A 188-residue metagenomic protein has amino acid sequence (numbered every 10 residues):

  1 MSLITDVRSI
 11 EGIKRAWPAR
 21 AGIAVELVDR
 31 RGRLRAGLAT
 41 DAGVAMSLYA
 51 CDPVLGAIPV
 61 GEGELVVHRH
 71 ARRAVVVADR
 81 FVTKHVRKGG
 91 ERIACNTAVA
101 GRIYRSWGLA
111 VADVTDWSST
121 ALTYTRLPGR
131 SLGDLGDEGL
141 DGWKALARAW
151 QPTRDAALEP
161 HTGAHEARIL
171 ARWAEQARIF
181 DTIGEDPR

Functional and structural regions predicted by a protein language model:
M1-T115, T120, Y124, R130-G133 (+1 more regions): Phosphate/pyrophosphate-binding loops and the adjoining catalytic core of nucleotide-dependent enzymes
D141, A145-R188: Active-site catalytic-loop/activation-segment of kinase and kinase-like phosphoryl-transfer enzymes
